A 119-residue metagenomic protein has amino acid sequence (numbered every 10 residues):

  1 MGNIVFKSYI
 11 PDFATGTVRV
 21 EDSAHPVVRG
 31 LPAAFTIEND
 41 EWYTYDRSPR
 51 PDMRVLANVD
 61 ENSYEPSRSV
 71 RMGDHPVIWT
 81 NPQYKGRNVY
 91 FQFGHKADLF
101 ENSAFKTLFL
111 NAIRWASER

Functional and structural regions predicted by a protein language model:
M1-N3, S117-E118: Glycine-centered secondary-structure boundary/capping sites
N3-Y84: Catalytic beta-strand/loop cores that center a nucleophilic Ser/Cys/Thr and support acyl-enzyme chemistry
N62-I78, P82-R119: Extracellular ligand-binding/catalytic regions of CAZymes and related secreted enzymes and adhesion modules
